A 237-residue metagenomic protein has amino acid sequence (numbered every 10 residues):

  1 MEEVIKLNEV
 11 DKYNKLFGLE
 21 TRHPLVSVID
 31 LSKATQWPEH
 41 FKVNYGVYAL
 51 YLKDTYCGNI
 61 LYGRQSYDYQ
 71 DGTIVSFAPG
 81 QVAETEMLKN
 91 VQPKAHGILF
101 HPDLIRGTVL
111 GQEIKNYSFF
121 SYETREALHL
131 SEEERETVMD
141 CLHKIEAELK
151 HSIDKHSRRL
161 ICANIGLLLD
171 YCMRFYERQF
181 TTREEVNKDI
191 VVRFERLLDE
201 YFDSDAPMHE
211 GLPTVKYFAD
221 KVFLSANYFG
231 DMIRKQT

Functional and structural regions predicted by a protein language model:
M1-Y67: Generic protein-terminus/edge-of-domain signal
N59-L61, A83-N90: Short beta-strand His + acidic residue motifs that chelate non-heme Fe in jelly-roll/DSBH and cupin folds
R64-S76: Short acidic-glycine-tyrosine-enriched beta hairpin
V75, G80-E86, I105-R106: Histidine-centered metal-chelating micro-motifs
L88-I153: A hydrophobic/aromatic-rich effector-binding and dimerization subdomain of bacterial HTH-type transcriptional regulators
E136-D199: An amphipathic alpha-helical interaction segment
R196-G211: Short helix->loop/beta-hairpin flanking segments within DNA-binding domains
E200, L212-T237: Basic/polar phosphate-binding segments, predominantly the helix-turn-helix DNA-binding elements of transcriptional
